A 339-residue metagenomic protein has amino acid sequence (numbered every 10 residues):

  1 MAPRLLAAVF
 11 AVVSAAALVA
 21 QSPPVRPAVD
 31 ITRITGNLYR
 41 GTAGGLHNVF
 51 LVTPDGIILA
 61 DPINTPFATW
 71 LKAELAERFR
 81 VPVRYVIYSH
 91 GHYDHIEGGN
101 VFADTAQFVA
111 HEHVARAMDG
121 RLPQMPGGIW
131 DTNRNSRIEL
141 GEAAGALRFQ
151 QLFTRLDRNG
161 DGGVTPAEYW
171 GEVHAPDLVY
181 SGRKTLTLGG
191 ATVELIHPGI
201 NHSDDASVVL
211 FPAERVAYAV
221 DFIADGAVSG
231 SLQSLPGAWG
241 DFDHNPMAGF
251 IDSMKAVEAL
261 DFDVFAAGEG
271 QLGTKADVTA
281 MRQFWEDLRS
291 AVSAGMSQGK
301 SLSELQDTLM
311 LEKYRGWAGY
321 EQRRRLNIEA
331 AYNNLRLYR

Functional and structural regions predicted by a protein language model:
R4-A17: Bacterial N-terminal signal peptides
L18-A20, P27: Boundary at the C-terminal end of the N-terminal hydrophobic targeting segment
Q21, N133-V164, A259-V264, Q271-R339: Accessory terminal helices/loops
A28, R33, R116, R121-P198 (+4 more regions): Metallo-beta-lactamase
V29-E77, S207-F222: Conserved beta-strand hairpin/beta-sheet module of binuclear metal-dependent hydrolase folds, prominently
N37, L51, D61, L75 (+10 more regions): Divalent metal-coordination and catalytic microenvironments
P54-I58, P66-A110, L260: Active-site metal-binding motif and surrounding structural segment of the metallo-beta-lactamase
G56-L59, I63-P66, W170-G171, T185 (+1 more regions): Metallo-beta-lactamase
